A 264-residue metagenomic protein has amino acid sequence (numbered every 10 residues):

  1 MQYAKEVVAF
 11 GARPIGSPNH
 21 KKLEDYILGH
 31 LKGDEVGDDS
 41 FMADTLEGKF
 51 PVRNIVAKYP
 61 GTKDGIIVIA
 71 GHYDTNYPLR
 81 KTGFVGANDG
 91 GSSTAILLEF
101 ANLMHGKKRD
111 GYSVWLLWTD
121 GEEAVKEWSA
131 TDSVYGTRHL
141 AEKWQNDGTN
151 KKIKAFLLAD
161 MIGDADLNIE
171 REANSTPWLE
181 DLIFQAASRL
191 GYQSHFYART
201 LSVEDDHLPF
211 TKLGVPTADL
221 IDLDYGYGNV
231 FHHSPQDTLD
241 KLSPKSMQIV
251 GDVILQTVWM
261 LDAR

Functional and structural regions predicted by a protein language model:
Q2-E6, P18, K22-Y26, H30 (+10 more regions): Extracytoplasmic/secreted proteins, especially bacterial periplasmic and envelope-associated proteins
Q2-R13, R80, W118, D160 (+2 more regions): Acidic/histidine-rich, surface-exposed loop or edge segments in extracytoplasmic proteins
Q2-T62: A non-catalytic alpha/beta surface segment that caps or lines the substrate-entry region of metallo-dependent hydrolase
Y3-R13, Y26-D34, N76, E99-K107 (+4 more regions): Structured segments of extracytoplasmic/periplasmic soluble domains in secreted or envelope-associated proteins
R13-I15, M42-T45, T62-K63, Y73-Y77 (+5 more regions): Solvent-exposed loop/turn segments at secondary-structure junctions within structured extracellular/periplasmic domains
N19, M42, A155, D164-R264: Active-site-adjacent substrate-binding region of metalloamidase/peptidase-like peptide-processing proteins
V56, I66-A70, W115-W118, K154-D160 (+1 more regions): Structural recognition of the beta-strand scaffold that forms the well-ordered cores of secreted hydrolase catalytic
F84-F184, G191-S194, R199-S202, D206-H207: Acidic/histidine-rich catalytic neighborhood of metal-dependent amide-processing enzymes
